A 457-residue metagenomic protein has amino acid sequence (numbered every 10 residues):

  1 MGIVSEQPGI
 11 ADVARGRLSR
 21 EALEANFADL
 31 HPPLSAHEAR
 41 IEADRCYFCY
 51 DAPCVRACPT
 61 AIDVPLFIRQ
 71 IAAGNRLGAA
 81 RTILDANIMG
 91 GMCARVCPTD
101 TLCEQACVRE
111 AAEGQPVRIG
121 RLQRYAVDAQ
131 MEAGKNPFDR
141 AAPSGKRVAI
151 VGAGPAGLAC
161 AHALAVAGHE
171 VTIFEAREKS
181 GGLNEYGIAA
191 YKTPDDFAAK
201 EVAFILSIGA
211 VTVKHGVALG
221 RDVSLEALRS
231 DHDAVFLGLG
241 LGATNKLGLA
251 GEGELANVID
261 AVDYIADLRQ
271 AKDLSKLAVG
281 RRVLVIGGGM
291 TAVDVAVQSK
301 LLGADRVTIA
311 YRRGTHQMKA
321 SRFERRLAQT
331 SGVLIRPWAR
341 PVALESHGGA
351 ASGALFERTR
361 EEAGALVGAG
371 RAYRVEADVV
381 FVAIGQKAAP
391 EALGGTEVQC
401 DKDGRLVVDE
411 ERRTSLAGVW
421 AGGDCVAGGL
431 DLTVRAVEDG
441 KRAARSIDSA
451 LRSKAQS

Functional and structural regions predicted by a protein language model:
M1-R147, D195, V235-N257, K276 (+6 more regions): Ferredoxin-type iron-sulfur electron-transfer modules and their immediate structural context
I88, G154-P155, K179, G289-T291 (+2 more regions): Residue-level detector of alpha-helix initiation sites
P143-A156, V279-G289: Beta1/beta-strand and adjacent pyrophosphate-binding region of the FAD-binding site in flavoprotein oxidoreductases
R147-T172, A292-K300: N-terminal Rossmann-like FAD-binding beta1-loop-alpha1 element of flavoenzymes
E170-I173, R177-S207, T212-K214, A296-A343 (+1 more regions): Rossmann-like dinucleotide-binding cores of NAD(P)H-dependent redox enzymes
K214-E226, W338-G349: A conserved short coil-to-beta-strand element within the FAD-binding core of flavoproteins
T244-A256, L274-P337, E438-S449, K454-A455: Rossmann-like dinucleotide-binding core of oxidoreductases
E254-G280, G364-L430: FAD-site-proximal beta/loop scaffold in flavoenzymes
